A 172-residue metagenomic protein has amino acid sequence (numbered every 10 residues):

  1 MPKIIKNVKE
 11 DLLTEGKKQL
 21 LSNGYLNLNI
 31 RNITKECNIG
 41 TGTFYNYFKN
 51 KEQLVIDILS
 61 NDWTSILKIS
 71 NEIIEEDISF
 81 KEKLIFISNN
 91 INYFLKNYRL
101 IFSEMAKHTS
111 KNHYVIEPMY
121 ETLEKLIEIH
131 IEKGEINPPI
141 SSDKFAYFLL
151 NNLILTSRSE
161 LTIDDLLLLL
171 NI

Functional and structural regions predicted by a protein language model:
M1-N23, N27, R31-E36: Basic, helix-initiating cap at the start of DNA-binding domains
L26-N27, Y47, E76, S159: Flexible coil/turn residues that form the inter-helical turn or adjacent wing/linker of helix-turn-helix
N29, L100-M105, I136-I140: Short, hydrophobic secondary-structure boundary micro-motifs
R31, G42, E52: Residues within the helices of the helix-turn-helix
N38-F48: Short hydrophobic/aromatic patch on the recognition helix
F48, L54-D62, F102: Alpha-helical DNA-contacting segments of helix-turn-helix folds
D57, K68-K96, A146-L149: Hydrophobic alpha-helical connector segments
F86, H108-E135, I140-Y147, I154-L161: Amphipathic alpha-helical packing segments from all-alpha helical-bundle domains
